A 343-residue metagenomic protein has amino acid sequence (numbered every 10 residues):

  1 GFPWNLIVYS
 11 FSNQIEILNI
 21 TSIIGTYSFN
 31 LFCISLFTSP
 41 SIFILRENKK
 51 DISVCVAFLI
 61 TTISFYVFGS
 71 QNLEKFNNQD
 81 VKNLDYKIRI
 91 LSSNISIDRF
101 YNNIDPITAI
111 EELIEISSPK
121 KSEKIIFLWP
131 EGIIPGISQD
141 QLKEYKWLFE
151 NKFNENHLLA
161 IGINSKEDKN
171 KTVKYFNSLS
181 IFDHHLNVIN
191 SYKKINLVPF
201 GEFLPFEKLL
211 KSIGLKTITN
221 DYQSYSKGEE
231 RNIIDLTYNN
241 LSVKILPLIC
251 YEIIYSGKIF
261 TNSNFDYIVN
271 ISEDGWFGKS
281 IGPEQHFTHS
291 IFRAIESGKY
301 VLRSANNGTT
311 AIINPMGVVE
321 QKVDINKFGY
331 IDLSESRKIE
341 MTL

Functional and structural regions predicted by a protein language model:
G1-L343: Enzyme catalytic cores with a strong preference for nitrogen-chemistry domains
